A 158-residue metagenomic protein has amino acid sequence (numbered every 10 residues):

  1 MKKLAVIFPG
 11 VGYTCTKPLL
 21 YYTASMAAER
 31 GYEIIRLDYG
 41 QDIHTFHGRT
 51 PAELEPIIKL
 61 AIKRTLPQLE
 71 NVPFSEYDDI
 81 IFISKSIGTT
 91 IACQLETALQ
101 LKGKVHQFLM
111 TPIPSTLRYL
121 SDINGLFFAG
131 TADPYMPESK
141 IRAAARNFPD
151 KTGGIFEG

Functional and structural regions predicted by a protein language model:
K2-Y77: Serine-hydrolase catalytic machinery in alpha/beta-hydrolase-like enzymes
E33-I35, R146-G158: Catalytic histidine neighborhood in serine/cysteine hydrolases with alpha/beta-hydrolase-type architecture
Y77-F82, Q107: Conserved alpha/beta-hydrolase fold motif
F82-C93: Gly/Ala-rich beta-loop-alpha elbow adjacent to hydrolase catalytic centers
L101-P114: A conserved short beta-strand
G103-V105, L120-G125, F148-D150: Short, proline-enriched alpha-helix->beta-strand connector loops that line the catalytic pocket of alpha/beta-hydrolase
S121, F127-A129, D133, I141: Short beta-strand/loop motif that positions the catalytic acidic residue of the alpha/beta-hydrolase fold
